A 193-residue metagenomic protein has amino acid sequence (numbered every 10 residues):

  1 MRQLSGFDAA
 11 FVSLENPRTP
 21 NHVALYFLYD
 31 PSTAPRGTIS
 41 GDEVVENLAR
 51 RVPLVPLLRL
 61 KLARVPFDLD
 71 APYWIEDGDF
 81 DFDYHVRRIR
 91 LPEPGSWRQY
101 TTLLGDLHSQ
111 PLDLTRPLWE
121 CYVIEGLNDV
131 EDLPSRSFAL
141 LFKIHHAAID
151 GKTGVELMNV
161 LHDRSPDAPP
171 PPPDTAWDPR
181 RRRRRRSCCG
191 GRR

Functional and structural regions predicted by a protein language model:
M1-R192: Non-catalytic N-terminal regions of enzymes
